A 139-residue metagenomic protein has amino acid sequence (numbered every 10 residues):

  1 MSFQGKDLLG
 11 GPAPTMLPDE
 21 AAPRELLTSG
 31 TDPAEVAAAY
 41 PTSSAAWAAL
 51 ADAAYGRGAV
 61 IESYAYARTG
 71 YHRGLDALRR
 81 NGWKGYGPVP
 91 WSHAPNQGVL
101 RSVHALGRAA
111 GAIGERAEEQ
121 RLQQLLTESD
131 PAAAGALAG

Functional and structural regions predicted by a protein language model:
M1-G85, V103, R108-G139: N-terminal alpha-helical interaction modules that lie
S44, H93-N96, L100: Start-of-helix signal in alpha-solenoid helical-repeat scaffolds, especially tetratricopeptide repeats
P88-W91: Solvent-exposed, charged amphipathic helical/linker segments at domain boundaries
